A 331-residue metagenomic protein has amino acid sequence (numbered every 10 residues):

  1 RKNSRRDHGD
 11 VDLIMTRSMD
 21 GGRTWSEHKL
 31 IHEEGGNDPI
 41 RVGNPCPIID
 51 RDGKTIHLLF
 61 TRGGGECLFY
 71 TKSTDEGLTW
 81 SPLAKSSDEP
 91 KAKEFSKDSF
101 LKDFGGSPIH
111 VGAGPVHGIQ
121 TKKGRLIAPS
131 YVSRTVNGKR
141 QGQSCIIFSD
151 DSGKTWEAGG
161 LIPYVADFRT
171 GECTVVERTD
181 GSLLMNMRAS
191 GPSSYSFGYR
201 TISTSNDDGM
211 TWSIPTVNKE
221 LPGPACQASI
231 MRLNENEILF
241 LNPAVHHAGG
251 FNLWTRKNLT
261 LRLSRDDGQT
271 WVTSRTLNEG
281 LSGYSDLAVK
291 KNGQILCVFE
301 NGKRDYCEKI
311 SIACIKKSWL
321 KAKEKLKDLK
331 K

Functional and structural regions predicted by a protein language model:
R1-K331: Asp-box/BNR beta-propeller blade signature and adjacent active/binding-site loops in extracellular glycan-interacting
